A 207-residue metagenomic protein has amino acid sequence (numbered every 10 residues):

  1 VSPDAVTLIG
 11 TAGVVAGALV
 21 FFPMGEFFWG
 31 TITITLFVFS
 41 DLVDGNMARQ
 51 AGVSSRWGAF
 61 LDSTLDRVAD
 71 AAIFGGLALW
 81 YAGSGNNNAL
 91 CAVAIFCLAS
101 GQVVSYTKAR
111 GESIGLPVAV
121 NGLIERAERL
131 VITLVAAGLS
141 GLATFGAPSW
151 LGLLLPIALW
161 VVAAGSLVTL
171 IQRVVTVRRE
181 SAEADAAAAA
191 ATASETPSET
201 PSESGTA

Functional and structural regions predicted by a protein language model:
V1-T33, V38, A72-A207: Hydrophobic alpha-helical transmembrane segments
G25-A59: Glycine-rich active-site/cofactor-binding loop and its immediate structural neighborhood
G45-A92: Basic, amphipathic juxtamembrane/active-site segments that coordinate anionic phosphate or diphosphate groups
